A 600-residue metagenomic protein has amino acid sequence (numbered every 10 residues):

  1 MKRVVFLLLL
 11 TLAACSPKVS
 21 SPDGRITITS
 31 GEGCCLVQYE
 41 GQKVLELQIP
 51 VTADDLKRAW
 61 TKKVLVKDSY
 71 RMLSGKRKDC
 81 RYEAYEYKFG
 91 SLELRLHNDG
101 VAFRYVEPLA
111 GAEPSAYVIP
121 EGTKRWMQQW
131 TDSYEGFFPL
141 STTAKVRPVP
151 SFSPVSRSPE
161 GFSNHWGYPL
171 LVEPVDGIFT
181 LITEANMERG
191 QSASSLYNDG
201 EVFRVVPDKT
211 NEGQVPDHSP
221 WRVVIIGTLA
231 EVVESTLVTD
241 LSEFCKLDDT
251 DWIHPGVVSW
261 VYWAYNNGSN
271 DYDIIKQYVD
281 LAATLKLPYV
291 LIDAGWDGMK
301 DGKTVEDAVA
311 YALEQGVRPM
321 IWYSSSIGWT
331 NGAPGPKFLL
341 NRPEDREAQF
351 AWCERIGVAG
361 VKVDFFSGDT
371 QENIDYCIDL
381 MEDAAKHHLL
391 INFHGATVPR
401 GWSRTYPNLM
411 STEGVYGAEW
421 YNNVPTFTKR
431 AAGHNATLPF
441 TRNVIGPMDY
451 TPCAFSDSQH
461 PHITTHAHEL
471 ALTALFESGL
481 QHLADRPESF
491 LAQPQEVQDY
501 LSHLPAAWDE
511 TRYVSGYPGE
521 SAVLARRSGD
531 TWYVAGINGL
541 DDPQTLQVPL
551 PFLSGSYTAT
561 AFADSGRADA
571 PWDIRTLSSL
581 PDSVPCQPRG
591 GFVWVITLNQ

Functional and structural regions predicted by a protein language model:
L9-S16: Hydrophobic h-region of N-terminal signal peptides that target proteins for export in Gram-negative bacteria
K18-V238, A568-P571: N-terminal accessory beta-strand-rich subdomains and adjacent acidic, glycine-rich linkers that precede catalytic cores
Q38, D541-R567: Beta-strand-rich binding/interaction modules
D217-Y289: An acidic-aromatic substrate-binding cleft motif
D293-T465: Aromatic- and carboxylate-enriched substrate-binding clefts and catalytic-loop regions of carbohydrate-active enzymes
A467-Y513: Catalytic cores of secreted or luminal carbohydrate-active enzymes
Y517-L553, F592-V595: Carbohydrate-binding surface patches
T576-Q600: C-terminal beta-strand-rich structural cap/linker in extracellular carbohydrate-active enzymes
